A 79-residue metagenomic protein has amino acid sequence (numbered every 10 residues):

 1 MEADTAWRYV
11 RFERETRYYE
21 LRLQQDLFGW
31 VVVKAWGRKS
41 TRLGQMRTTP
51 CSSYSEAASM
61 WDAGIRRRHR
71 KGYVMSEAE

Functional and structural regions predicted by a protein language model:
M1-R8, C51, E56, E77-E79: Disulfide-stabilized extracellular ectodomains of secreted/luminal proteins, especially beta-rich
M1-V31: Short N-terminal "domain-start" leader segments that mark the transition from disordered tails or signal peptides into
R8-R11, G37-R38, R68-K71: A broad, low-specificity signal for short, low-complexity segments enriched in glycine/proline and polar/charged
Y18-Y19, C51, Y73: Aromatic side chains
L21-T48, D62: Short aromatic-glycine-(Arg/Gly/Cys) micro-motifs in beta-strand/loop hairpins
R42-L43, S52-R70: A short, charged, amphipathic alpha-helix used as a generic interaction element across diverse proteins
R67-E79: Short, mixed-charge low-complexity intrinsically disordered segments
